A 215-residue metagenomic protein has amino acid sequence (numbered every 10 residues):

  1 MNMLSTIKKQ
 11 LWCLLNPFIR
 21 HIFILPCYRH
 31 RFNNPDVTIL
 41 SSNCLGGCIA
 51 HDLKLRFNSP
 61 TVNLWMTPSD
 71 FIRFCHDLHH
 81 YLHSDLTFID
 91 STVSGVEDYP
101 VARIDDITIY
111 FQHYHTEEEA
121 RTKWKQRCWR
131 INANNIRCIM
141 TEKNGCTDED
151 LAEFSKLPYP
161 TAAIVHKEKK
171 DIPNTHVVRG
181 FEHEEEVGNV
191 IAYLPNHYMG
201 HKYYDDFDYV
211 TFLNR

Functional and structural regions predicted by a protein language model:
M1-P35: Membrane-proximal basic amphipathic "stem/tether" segments
I24-I139, D171-F181: Positively charged, amphipathic N-terminal segments that serve as targeting/anchoring signals
I39, I139, Y159-H166: Short, hydrophobic beta-strand segments that form beta-sheet elements in well-ordered domains
E119-A120, C146-D150: Active-site-adjacent loop/helix micro-motif of nuclease/hydrolase catalytic cores
Q126-R127, D148-F154: A short acidic, amphipathic alpha-helical/loop segment
A133-N134, K156-P160: Short glycine/proline-enriched coil/turn segments at helix->beta-strand junctions
E142-N144, I164-D171: Short beta-alpha junction loops
K167-R215: Polybasic, proline/glycine-rich intrinsically disordered low-complexity segments
